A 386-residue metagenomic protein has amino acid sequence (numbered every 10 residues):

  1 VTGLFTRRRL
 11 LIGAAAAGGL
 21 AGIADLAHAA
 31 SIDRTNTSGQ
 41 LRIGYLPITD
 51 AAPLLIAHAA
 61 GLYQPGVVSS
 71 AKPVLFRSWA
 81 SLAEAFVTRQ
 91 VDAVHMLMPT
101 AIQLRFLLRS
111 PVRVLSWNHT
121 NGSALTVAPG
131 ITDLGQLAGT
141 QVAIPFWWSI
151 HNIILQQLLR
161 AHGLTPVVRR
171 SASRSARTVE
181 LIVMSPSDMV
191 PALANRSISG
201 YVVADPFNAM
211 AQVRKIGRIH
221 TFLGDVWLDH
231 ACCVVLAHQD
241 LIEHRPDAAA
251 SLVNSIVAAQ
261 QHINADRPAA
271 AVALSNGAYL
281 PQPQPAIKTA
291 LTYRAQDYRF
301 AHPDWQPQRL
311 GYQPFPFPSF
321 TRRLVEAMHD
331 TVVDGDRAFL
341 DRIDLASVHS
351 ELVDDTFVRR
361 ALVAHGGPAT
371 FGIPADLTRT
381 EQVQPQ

Functional and structural regions predicted by a protein language model:
T2-G3, R9-A29: N-terminal export signals
A30-V183, N195, S199-D205, I216 (+4 more regions): Short, glycine-/small- and polar/acidic-enriched structural segments that line small-molecule recognition paths
Y45, S116, G224-V226, A295 (+1 more regions): Short Gly/Pro-enriched turn/cap motifs at secondary-structure boundaries
L55, I102, Q156, R160 (+4 more regions): Predominant activation on well-ordered alpha-helical scaffold segments within soluble catalytic domains
Q64-V68, D225-V226, P307-F315: Short, solvent-exposed loop/beta-turn-alpha elements that line the ligand-binding surface or hinge of extracytoplasmic
M98-T100, S175, D188-I287: Pocket-lining segment of extracytoplasmic ligand-binding domains
R245-L340: Secondary-structure end/capping motifs
R322-Q386: Conserved C-terminal helix/tail region of periplasmic/extracytoplasmic solute-binding proteins
